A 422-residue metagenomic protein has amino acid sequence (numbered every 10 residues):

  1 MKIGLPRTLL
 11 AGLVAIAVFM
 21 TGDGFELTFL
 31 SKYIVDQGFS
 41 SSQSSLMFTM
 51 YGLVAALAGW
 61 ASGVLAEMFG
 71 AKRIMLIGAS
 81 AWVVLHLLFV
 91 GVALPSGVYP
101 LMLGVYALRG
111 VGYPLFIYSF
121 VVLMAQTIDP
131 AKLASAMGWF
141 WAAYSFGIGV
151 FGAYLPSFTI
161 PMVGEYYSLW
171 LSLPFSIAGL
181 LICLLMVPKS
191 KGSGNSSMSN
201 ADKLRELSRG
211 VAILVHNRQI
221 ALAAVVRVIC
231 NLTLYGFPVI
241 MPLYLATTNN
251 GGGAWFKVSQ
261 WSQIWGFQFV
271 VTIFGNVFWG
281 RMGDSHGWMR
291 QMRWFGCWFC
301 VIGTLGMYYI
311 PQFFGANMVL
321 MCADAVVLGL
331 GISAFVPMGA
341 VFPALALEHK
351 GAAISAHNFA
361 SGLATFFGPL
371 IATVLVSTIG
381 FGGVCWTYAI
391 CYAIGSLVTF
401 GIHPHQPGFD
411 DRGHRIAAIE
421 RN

Functional and structural regions predicted by a protein language model:
M1-P6, S190-A224, A417-N422: Juxtamembrane intracellular "pre-TM" segments in multi-pass secondary transporters
F29-S42, V239-Q260: Short amphipathic helix-loop junctions that connect adjacent transmembrane helices in Major Facilitator Superfamily/SLC
G52-W60, G149, F269-V277, T365-F366: Residue-level signature of mid-helix packing/kink "hotspots" within the transmembrane helices of 12-pass Major
G59-G70, N276-W288: Helix-to-loop junctions at the C-terminal end of transmembrane segments in multipass secondary transporters
M68-A79, S285-W298: Cytoplasmic membrane-interface "Motif A"-like loop-to-helix N-cap segments of 12-TM Major Facilitator Superfamily
S80-S96, W298-F314: C-terminal ends and interior cores of transmembrane alpha-helices in multi-pass membrane transporters/permeases
V105-A143: Cytoplasmic helix-loop-helix junction between adjacent transmembrane helices in 12-TM secondary transporters
H349-S377: A late C-terminal transmembrane helix in Major Facilitator Superfamily
